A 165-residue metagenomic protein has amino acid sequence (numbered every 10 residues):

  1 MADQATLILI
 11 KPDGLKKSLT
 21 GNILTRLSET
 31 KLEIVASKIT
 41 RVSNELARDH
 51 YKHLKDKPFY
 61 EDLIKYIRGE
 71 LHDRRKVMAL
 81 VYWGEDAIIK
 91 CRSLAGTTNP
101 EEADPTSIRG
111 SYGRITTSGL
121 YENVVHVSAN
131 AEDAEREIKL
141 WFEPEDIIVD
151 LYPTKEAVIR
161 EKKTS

Functional and structural regions predicted by a protein language model:
M1-S165: Non-catalytic terminal and connector segments of soluble metabolic enzymes
